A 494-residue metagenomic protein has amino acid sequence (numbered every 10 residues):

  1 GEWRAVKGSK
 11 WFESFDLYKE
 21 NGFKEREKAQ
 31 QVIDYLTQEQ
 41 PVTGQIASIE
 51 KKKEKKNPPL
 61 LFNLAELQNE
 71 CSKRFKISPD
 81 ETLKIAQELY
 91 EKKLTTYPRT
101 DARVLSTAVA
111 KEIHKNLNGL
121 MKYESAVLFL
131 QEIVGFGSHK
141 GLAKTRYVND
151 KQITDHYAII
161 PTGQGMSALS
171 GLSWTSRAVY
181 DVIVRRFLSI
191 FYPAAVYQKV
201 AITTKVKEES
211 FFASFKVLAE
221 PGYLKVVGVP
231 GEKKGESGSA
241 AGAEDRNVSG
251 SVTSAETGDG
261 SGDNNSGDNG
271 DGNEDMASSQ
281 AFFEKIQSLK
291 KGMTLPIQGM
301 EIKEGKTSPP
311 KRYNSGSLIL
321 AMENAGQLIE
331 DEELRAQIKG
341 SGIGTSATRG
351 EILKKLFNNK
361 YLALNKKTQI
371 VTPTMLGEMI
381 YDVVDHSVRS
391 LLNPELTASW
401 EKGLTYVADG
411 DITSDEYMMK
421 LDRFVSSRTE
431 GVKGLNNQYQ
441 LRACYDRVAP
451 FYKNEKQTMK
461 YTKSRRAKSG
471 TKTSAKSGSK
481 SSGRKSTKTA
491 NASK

Functional and structural regions predicted by a protein language model:
G1-E88, L94, A108, P161 (+3 more regions): Conserved phosphate-chemistry cores used by DNA topoisomerases
A29, P79-D80, D101-K494: Basic, low-complexity terminal or inter-domain segments flanking catalytic cores
K92-K93, N359: Short glycine-/polar-rich loops that comprise or flank the Walker A/P-loop and associated switch/sensor motifs
P98: Conserved phosphate-binding elements of NTP-dependent enzyme cores
